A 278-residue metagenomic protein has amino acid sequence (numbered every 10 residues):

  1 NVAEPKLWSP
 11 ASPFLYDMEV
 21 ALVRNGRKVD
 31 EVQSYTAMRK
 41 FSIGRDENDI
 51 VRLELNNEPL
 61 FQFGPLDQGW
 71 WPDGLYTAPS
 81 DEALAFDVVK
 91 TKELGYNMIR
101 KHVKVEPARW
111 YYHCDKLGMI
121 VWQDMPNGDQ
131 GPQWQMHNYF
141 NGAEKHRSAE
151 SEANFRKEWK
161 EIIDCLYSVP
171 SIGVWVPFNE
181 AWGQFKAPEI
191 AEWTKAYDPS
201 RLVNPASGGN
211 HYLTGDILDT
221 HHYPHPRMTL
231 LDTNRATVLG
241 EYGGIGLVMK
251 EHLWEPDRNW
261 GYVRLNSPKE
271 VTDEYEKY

Functional and structural regions predicted by a protein language model:
N1-H113, L117-V121, E158, G173-V174 (+3 more regions): Secreted/periplasmic carbohydrate-active enzymes, especially glycoside hydrolases
V88-K90, M98-Y278: Substrate-binding/catalytic cleft of secreted carbohydrate-active enzymes, primarily glycoside hydrolases
